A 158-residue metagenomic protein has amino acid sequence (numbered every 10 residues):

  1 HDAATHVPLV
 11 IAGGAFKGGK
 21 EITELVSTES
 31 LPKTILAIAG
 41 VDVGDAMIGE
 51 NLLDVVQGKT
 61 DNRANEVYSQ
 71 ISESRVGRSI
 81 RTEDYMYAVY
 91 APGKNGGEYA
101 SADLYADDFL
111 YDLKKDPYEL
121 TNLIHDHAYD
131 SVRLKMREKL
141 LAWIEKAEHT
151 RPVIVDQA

Functional and structural regions predicted by a protein language model:
H1-A3, Q70-H125, S131, R151-I154 (+1 more regions): C-terminal, low-complexity/hydrophilic appendages and adjacent surface loops of extracellular/periplasmic anionic
H1-A46, E50-D61: Substrate-binding rim/cap in mid-to-C-terminal beta-strand-loop elements of soluble/periplasmic
A4-T5, V26-K33, M47-E50, T82 (+5 more regions): A structural signal for well-ordered alpha-helical segments within the folded catalytic domains of diverse enzymes
P32-L36, G40, L53, Y111 (+2 more regions): Non-transmembrane alpha-helical segments in soluble domains of secreted/periplasmic/extracellular proteins
T60-R63, R81-T82: A short, polar/charged loop/turn motif at coil->beta-strand junctions and beta-hairpin connectors
D61, A128-Y129: Residue-level marker of structural boundaries
R63-S69: WW-domain-binding short linear motifs
E145-H149: Membrane-associated feature with strongest affinity for ZDHHC
